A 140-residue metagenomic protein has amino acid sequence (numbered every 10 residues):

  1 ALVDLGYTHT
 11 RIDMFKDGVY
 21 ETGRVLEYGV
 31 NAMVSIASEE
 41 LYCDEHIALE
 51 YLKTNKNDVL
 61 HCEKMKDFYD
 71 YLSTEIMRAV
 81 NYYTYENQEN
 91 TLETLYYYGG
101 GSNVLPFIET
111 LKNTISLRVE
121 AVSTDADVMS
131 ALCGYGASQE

Functional and structural regions predicted by a protein language model:
A1-E140: Hydrophobic/aromatic-enriched cytosolic interaction surfaces used to assemble or bind macromolecules
